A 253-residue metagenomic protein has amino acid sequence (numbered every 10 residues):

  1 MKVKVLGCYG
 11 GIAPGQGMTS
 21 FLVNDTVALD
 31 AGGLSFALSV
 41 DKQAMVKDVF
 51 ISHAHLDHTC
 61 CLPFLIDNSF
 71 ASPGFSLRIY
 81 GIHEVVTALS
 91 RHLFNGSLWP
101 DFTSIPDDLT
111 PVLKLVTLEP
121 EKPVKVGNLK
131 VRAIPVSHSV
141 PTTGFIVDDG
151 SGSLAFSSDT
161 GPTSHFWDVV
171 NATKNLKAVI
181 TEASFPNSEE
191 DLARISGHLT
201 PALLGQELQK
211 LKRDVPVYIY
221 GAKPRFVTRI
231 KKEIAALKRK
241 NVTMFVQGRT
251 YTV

Functional and structural regions predicted by a protein language model:
M1-K42, T143-G161: Conserved beta-strand hairpin/beta-sheet module of binuclear metal-dependent hydrolase folds, prominently
A13, T87-L89, R225-R229, T252: Short, charged/polar "capping" segments at the starts of alpha-helices and the immediately preceding loops
L29-G32, K47-D57, Y80-I82, A155-T160 (+3 more regions): Active-site neighborhood of phospho(di)ester-bond hydrolases with catalytic His/Asp-centered motifs
S35-G81, L176-K177: Active-site metal-binding motif and surrounding structural segment of the metallo-beta-lactamase
L38-Q43, V124-G127, W167-A172, V253: Short amphipathic alpha-helix with an adjacent loop that forms part of the alpha/beta core around
F64-D67, R91, Q206: Short, well-ordered alpha-helices that flank and scaffold nucleotide-derived cofactor binding pockets
V85-T142, G150, R239-T252: Metallo-beta-lactamase
T163-T250: Cap/insert and terminal regions of metallo-dependent hydrolase folds
